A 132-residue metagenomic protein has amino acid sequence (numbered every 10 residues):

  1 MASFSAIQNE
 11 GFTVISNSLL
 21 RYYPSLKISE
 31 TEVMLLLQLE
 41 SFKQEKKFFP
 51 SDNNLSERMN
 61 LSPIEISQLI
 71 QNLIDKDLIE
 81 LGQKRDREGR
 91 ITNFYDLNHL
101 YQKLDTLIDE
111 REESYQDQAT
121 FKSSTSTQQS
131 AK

Functional and structural regions predicted by a protein language model:
M1-Q44: Short recognition helix of helix-turn-helix/winged-helix DNA-binding domains
A2, I64-A131: Winged-helix/helix-turn-helix nucleic-acid-interaction surface
I15-S16, F48, K132: N-terminal alpha-helical segment
K43-K46, P63: Residues at alpha-helix boundaries and short interhelical turns
F48-L61: A short alpha-helical element within helix-turn-helix/winged-helix DNA-binding domains across DNA-binding proteins
